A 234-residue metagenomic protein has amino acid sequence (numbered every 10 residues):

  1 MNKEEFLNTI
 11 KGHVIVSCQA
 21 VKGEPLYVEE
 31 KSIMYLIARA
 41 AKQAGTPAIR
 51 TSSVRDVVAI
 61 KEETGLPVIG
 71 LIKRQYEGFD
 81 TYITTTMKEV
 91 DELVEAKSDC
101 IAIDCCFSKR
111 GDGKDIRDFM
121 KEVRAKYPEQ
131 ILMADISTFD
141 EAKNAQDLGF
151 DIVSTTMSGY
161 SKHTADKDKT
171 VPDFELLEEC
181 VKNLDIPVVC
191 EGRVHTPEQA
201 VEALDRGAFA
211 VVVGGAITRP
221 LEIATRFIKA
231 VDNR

Functional and structural regions predicted by a protein language model:
M1-D91, E95, K126, D140-I152 (+1 more regions): Conserved N-terminal beta1-alpha1 strand-loop-helix module at the mouth
N2, V28-E29, R50-I69, D80-K88 (+5 more regions): Active-site-adjacent beta->alpha loops and helix N-cap segments on the catalytic face of soluble alpha/beta enzymes
N2-P25, Y35, T170-R234: C-terminal alpha-helical cap/extension of soluble enzyme domains
H13-I15, A48, P67-I69, D99-A102 (+4 more regions): Structural preference for beta-strand elements that scaffold enzyme active sites
Q19-V21, Q43, I72-E77, A96-R110 (+2 more regions): Glycine-rich phosphate-binding active-site loops on the catalytic face of alpha/beta enzymes
R39-G45, I101, V123-E129, K182-I186 (+1 more regions): Short, surface-exposed connector motifs at secondary-structure boundaries
T51-S52, L71, D104, D135 (+2 more regions): Structural motif
K97, A125-P128, K167-D168: Intrinsically disordered, low-complexity coil segments
